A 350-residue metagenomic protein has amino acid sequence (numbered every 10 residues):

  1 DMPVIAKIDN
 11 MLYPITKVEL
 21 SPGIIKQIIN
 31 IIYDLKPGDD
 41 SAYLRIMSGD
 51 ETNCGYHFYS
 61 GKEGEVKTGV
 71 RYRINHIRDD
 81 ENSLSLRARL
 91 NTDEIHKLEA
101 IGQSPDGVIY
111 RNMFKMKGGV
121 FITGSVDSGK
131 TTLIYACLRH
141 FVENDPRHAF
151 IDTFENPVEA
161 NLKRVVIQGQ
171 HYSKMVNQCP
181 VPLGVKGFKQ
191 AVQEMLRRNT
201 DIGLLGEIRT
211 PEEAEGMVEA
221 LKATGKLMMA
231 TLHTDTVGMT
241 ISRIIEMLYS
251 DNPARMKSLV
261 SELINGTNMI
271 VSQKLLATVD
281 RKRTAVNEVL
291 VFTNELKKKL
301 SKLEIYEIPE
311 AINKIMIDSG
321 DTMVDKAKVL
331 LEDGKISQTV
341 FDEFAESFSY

Functional and structural regions predicted by a protein language model:
D1-Y350: Short, flexible helix-loop junctions that flank or precede catalytic/ligand sites
